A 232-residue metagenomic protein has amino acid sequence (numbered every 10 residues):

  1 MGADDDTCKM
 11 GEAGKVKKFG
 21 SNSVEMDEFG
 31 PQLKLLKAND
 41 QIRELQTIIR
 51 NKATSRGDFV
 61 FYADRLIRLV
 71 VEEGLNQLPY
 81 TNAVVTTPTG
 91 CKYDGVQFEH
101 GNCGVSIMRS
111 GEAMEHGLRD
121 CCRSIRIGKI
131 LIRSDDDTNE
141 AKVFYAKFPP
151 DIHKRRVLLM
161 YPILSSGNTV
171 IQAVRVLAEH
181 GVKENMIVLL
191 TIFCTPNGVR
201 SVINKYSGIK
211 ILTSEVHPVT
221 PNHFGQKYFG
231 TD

Functional and structural regions predicted by a protein language model:
M1-D232: PRPP-associated nucleotide enzymes
